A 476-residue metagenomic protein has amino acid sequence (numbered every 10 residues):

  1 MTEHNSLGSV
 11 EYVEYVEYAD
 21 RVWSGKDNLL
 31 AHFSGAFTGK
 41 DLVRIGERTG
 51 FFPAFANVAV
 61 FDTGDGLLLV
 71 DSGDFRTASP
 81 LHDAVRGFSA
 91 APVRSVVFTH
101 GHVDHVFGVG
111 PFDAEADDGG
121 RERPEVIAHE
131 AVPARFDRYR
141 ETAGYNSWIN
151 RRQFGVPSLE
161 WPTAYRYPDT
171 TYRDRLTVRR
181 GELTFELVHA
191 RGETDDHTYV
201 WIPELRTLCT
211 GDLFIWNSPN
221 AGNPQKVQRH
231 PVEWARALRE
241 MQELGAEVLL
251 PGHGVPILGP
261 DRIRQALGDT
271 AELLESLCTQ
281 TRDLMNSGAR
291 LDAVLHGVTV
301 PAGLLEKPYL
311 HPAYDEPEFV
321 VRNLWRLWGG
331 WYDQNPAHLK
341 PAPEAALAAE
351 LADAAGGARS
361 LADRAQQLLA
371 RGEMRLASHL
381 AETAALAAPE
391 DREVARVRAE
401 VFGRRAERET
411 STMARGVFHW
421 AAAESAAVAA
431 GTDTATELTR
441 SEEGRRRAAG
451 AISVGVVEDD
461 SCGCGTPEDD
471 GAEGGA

Functional and structural regions predicted by a protein language model:
G35, L42, D65, R76-V126: Active-site metal-binding motif and surrounding structural segment of the metallo-beta-lactamase
G35-S89, Y199-G211: Conserved beta-strand hairpin/beta-sheet module of binuclear metal-dependent hydrolase folds, prominently
P92, P133-H189, E233-G245: Metallo-beta-lactamase
H230-A293, G297-Q334, R404: Divalent-metal (often Zn2+) His-rich catalytic cores of metallo-beta-lactamase-fold enzymes
L347-T383: Alpha-helical segment of the N-proximal tetratricopeptide repeat
